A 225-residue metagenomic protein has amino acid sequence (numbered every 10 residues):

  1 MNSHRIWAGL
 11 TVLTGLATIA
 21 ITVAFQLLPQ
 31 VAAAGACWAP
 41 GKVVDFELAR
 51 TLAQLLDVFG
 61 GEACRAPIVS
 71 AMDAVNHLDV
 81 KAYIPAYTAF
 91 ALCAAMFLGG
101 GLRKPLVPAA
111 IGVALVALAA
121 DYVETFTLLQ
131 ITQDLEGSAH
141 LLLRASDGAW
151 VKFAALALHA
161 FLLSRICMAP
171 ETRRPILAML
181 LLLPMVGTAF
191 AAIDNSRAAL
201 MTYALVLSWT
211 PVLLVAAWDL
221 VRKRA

Functional and structural regions predicted by a protein language model:
N2-G41: N-terminal signal-anchor transmembrane alpha helix
A8-V12, A95-L118: Interfacial segments of alpha-helical transmembrane regions
T18-V23, L115-V123, L182-I193: Aromatic-anchored segments of alpha-helical transmembrane domains
V23-A24, I84-P105, A160-C167: Internal transmembrane alpha-helix with an interfacial aromatic "cap," most often the third helix
Q30-V75: Extracytosolic (periplasmic/ER-lumenal) interhelical loops and adjacent juxtamembrane/interface segments of multi-pass
D73-A89, R144-L158: Membrane-interface loop-to-helix entry segments
L118-A155: Membrane-proximal helix-loop-helix units in multi-pass membrane proteins
L156-A225: Terminal transmembrane helical module of multi-pass membrane proteins
